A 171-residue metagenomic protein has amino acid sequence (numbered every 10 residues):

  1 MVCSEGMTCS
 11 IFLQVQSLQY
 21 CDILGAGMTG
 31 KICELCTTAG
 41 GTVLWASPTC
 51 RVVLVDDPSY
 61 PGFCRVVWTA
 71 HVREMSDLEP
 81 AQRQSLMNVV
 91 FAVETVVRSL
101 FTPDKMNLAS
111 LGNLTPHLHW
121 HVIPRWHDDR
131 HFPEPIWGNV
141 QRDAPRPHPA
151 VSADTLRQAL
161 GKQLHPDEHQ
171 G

Functional and structural regions predicted by a protein language model:
M1-S4, Q158: Short intrinsically disordered, low-complexity coil segments enriched in acidic
V2, Q14, A26-T29: Residue-level signal for mature regions of secreted extracellular proteins and peptides
T8-C9, Q14: Short linear/disordered segments characteristic of secreted peptide precursors and small low-complexity proteins
Q14-Y20: Low-complexity, intrinsically disordered or signal/transmembrane-proximal segments
Y20-G171: HIT superfamily nucleotide-processing domains
